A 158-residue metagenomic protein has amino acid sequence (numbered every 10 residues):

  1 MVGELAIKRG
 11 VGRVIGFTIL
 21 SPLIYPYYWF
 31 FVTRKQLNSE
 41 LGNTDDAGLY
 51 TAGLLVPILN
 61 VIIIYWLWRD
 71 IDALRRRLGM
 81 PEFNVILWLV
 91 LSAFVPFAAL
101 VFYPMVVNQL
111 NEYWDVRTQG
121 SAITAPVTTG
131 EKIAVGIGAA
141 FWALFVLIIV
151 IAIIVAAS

Functional and structural regions predicted by a protein language model:
M1-L55, L59-F94, A99-A140: Membrane-interface extramembranous regions at the lipid-water interface
V146-S158: Juxtamembrane boundary at the C-terminal end of a transmembrane helix
